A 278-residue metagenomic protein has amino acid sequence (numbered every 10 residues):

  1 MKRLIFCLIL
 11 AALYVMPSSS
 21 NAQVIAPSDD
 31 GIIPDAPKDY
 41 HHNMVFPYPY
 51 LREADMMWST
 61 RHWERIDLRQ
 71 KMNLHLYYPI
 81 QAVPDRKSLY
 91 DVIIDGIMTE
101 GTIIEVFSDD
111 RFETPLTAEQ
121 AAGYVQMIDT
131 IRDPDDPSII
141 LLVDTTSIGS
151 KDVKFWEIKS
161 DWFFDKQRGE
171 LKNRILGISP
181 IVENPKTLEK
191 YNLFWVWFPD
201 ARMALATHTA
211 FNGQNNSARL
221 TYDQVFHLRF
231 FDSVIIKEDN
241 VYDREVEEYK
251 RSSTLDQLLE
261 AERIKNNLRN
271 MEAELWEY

Functional and structural regions predicted by a protein language model:
M1-D29: Bacterial Sec-dependent N-terminal signal peptides
P17, G169, E189, T207-H208: Short conserved micro-motifs at the rims of enzyme active sites and ligand-binding pockets
Q23-Q167, F198-Y278: A domain-level signal for the mature, folded cores of soluble proteins
K151-V153, N173-I175, Y191-L193: Extracytoplasmic
E170, I175-L188: Extended serine/threonine-enriched, polar tracts that run as long, contiguous segments within proteins
T187-D200: Short linear, low-complexity motifs centered on an aromatic residue
